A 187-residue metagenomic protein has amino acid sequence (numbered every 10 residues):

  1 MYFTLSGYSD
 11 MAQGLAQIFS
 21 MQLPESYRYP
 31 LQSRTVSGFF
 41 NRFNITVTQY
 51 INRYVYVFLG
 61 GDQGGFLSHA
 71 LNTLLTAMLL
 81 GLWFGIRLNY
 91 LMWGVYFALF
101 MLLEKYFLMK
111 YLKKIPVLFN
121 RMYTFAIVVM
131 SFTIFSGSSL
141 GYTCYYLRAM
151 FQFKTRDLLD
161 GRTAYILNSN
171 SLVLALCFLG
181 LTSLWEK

Functional and structural regions predicted by a protein language model:
M1-F178: Membrane-embedded transmembrane alpha-helical bundles that form the catalytic cores of multi-pass lipid-modifying
A175-K187: Transmembrane alpha-helical segments of integral membrane proteins
